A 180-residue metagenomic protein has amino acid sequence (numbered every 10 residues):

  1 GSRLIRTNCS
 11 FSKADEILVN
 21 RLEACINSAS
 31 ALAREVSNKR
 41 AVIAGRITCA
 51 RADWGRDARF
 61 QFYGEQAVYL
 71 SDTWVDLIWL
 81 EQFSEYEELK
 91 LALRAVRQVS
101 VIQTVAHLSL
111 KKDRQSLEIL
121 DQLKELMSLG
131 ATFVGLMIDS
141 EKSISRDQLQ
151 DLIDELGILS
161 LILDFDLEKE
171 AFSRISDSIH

Functional and structural regions predicted by a protein language model:
G1-H180: Domain-level signal for soluble alpha/beta catalytic cores
